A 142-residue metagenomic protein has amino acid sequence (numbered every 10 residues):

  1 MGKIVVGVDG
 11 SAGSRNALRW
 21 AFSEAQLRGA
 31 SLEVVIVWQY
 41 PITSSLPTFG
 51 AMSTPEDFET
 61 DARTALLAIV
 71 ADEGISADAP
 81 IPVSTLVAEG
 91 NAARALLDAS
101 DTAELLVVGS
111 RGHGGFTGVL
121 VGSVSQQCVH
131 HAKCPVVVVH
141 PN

Functional and structural regions predicted by a protein language model:
G2-M52: Small/aliphatic-rich secondary-structure junction motif
G13, A71-L106: Structural beta-alpha unit
S23, T102-N142: Gly/Ser-rich helix-loop-strand patches that form or flank binding pockets for ribonucleotide-derived cofactors
E33-V35, S84-A88, V137-V139: General small-molecule cofactor/ligand-binding pocket signal
A51-A65: A short acidic, glycine-rich active-site loop that binds or catalyzes chemistry on phosphate/adenosine moieties
A65-L66, L96: Generic hydrophobic, amphipathic alpha-helix propensity
